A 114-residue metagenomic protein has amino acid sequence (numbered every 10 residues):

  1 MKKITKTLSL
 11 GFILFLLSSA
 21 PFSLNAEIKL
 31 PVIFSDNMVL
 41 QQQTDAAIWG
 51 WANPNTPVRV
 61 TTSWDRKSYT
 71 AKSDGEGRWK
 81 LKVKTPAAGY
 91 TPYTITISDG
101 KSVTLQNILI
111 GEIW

Functional and structural regions predicted by a protein language model:
M1-T7: Positively charged n-region of N-terminal signal peptides that target proteins for export
S9-A20: Bacterial N-terminal signal peptides
S18, E27-L30, W64: A generic short-segment signal for beta-strand/edge and adjacent turn/coil regions
N25-P54, I108-W114: Non-catalytic, glycine-rich low-complexity segments
W49, N53-W114: Extended acidic/polar, glycine-enriched regions that form or flank non-catalytic beta-rich accessory modules
